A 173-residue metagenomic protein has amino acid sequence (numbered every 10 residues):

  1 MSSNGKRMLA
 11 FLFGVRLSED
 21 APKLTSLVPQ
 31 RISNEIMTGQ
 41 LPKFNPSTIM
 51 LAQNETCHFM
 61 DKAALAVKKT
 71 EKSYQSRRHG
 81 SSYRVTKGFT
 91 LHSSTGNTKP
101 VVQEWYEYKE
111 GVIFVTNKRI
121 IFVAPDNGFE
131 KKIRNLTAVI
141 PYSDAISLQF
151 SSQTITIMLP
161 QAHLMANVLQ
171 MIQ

Functional and structural regions predicted by a protein language model:
S2-E110: Anionic N-terminal interaction surfaces
N4-V15, L24-R31, L65, H79-G80 (+4 more regions): Acidic, Ser/Thr- and proline-rich intrinsically disordered linker/docking segments of eukaryotic scaffolds
